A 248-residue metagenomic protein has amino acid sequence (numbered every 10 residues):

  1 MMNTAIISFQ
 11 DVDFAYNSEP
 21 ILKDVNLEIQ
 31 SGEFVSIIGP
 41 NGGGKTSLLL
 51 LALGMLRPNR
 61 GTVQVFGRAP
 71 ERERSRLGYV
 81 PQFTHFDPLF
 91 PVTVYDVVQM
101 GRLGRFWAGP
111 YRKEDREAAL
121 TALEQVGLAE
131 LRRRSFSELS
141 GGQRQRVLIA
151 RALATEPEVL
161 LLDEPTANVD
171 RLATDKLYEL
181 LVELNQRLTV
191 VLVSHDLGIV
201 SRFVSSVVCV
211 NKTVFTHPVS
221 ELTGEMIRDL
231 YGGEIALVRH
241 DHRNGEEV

Functional and structural regions predicted by a protein language model:
L53: Helix-to-loop junction immediately C-terminal to a conserved catalytic motif
G61-S75: Conserved ABC transporter NBD signature motif
Q99, K113-L131: Conserved ABC ATPase "signature" region
S135-L139, Q143: Conserved ABC ATPase signature
L160-E164: Catalytic Walker B motif of ABC-type/P-loop ATPase nucleotide-binding domains
T174-Q186: Helical segment within the ABC ATPase nucleotide-binding domain
V210-L237: Conserved beta-strand-loop-alpha-helix hinge in the C-terminal portion of ABC ATPase nucleotide-binding domains
